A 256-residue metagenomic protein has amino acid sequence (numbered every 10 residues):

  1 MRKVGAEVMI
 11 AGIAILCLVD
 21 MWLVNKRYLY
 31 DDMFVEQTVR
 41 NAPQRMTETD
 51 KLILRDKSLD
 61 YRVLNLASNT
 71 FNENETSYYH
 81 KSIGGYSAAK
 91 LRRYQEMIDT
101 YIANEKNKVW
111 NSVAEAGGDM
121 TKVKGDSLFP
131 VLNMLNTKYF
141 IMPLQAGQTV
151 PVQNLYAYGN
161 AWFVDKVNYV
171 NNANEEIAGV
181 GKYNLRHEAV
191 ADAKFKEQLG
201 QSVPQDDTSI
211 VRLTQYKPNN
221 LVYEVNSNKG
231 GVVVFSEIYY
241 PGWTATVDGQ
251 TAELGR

Functional and structural regions predicted by a protein language model:
R2-I13: Membrane-interfacial entry segments at the cytosolic side of transmembrane helices
I13-Q44, E48-L132, Q153-G200, Y240 (+1 more regions): Extracytoplasmic/lumenal acceptor-recognition loop(s) of multi-pass membrane glycoenzymes
D20, Y79, F140, Y223 (+1 more regions): Hydrophobic, well-ordered secondary-structure elements that form the walls of internal hydrophobic environments
R62-N65, N136-M142: Short, hydrophobic beta-strand segments that form beta-sheet elements in well-ordered domains
N69-N72, F140, A146-Q148: Solvent-exposed loop/turn segments at secondary-structure junctions within structured extracellular/periplasmic domains
M134-T137, T149: Extracellular structured ligand-interaction cores
G147, A191-R256: Active-site-proximal, structured, solvent-exposed surfaces of multi-pass membrane proteins that position macromolecular
